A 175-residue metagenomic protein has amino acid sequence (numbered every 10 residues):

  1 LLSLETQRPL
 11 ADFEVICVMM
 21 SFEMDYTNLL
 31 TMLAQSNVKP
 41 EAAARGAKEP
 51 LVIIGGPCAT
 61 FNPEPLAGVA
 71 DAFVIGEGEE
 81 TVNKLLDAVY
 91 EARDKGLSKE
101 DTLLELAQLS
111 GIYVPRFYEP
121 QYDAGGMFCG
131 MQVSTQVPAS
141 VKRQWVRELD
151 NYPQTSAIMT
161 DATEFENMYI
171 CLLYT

Functional and structural regions predicted by a protein language model:
L2-T135: Glycine-rich beta-alpha loop elements in corrinoid/cobalamin-binding modules across cobalamin-dependent enzymes
G126-I170: N-terminal [4Fe-4S]-dependent radical SAM core
Y174-T175: Conserved small/polar residues in nucleotide/adenosyl-binding loops
